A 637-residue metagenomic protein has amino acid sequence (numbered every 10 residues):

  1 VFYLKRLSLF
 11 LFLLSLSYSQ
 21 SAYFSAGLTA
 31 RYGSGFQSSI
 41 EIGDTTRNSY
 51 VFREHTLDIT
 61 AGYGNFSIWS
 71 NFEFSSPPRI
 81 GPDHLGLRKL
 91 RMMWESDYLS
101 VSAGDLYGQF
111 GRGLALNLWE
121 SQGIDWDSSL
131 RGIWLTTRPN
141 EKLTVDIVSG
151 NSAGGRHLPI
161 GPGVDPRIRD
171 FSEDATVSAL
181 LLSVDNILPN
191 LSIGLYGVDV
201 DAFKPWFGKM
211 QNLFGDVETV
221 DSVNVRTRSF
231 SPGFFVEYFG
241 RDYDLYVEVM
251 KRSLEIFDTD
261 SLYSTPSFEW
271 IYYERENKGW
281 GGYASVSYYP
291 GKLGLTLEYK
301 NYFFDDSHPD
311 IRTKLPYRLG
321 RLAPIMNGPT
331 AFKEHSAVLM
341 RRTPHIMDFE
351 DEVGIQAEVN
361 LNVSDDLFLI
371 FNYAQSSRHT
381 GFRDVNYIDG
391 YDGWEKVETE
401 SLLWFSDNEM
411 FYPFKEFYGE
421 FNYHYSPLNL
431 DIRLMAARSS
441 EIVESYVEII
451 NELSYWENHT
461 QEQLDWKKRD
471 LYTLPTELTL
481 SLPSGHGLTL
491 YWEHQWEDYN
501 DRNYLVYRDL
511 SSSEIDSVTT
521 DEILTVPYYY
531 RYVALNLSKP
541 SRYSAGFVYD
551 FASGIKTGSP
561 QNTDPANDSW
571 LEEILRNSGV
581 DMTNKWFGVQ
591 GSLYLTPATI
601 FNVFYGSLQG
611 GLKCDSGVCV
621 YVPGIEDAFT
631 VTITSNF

Functional and structural regions predicted by a protein language model:
Y3-L16: Sec-dependent N-terminal signal peptides
S19-G108, L114-N117, S129-S149, P166 (+17 more regions): Beta-barrel outer-membrane channel/assembly domains of diderm bacteria
F52-E54, L188, G197, V225-F637: Exposed, low-structure sequence patches enriched in small/polar residues
Q109-G111, G154, A202, S439: Conserved radical SAM core fold
G111-G113, N117, A153-R156, I160-G161: Periplasmic-side early beta-strands and strand-to-turn transitions of outer-membrane beta-barrels
E120-Q122, P162-S172, L181, V220-V223: Flexible, glycine/proline-enriched loop segments at strand-loop-helix junctions that form or flank small-ligand binding
F203-W206, E255-F257: Alpha-helical scaffold segments
P205-K209, D221-V223: Generic multipass alpha-helical transmembrane bundles of integral membrane proteins
